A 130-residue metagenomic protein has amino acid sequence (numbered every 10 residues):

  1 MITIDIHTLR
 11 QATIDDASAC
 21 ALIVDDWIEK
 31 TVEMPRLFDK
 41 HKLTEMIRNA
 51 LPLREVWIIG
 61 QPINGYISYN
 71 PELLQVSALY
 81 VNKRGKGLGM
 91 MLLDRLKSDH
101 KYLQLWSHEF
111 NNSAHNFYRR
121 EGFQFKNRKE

Functional and structural regions predicted by a protein language model:
I6-L22: A short beta-loop-alpha structural element at the N-terminal edge of CoA-dependent acyl/N-acetyltransferase catalytic
A17, A21-R48: Conserved GNAT-fold acetyl-CoA-binding loop/helix
E45-I58, Q75: A short helix-loop-beta-strand connector motif used in the catalytic cores of GNAT acetyltransferases and, in some
I58-P71, Q75-Y80: Conserved beta-strand in the GNAT
L74-G87, S107-H108: A short, internal acetyl-CoA/4′-phosphopantetheine-binding micro-motif in the GNAT/acyltransferase core
G85-S98, N116, R120: Conserved acetyl-CoA-binding loop-helix of GNAT-fold acetyltransferases
S98-N111: Conserved GNAT acetyl-CoA-binding A-motif
W106-H108, Q124-E130: Conserved catalytic-core motifs of GNAT/GCN5-like acyltransferases
